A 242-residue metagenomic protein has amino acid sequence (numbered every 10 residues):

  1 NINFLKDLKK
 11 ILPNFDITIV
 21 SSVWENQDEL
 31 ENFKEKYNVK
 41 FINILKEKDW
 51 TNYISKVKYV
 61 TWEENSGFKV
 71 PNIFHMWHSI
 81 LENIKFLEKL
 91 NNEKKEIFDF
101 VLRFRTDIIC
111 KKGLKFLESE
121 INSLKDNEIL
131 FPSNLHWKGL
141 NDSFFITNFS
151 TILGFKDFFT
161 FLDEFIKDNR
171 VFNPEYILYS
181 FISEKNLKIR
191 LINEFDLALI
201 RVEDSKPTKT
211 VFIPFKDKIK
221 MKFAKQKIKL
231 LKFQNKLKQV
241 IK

Functional and structural regions predicted by a protein language model:
I2-F15: Short, acidic, metal-binding catalytic loop of nucleotide-sugar glycosyltransferases
L5, L30-K40, F116-I121, I177-S183: Short, aromatic/basic amphipathic alpha-helical patches
I17-I19: Hydrophobic targeting segments
S22-E93: Active-site-proximal specificity loops/subdomain of glycosyltransferases
V23-E25, L102-I108, L135, T151: Short, flexible loop/turn elements at secondary-structure junctions
I73-M76, I84, N91, K95 (+4 more regions): Catalytic core and acceptor-binding pocket of nucleotide-sugar-dependent glycosyltransferases
I80-L130: GT-A fold catalytic core of metal-dependent nucleotide-sugar glycosyltransferases, centered on the diacidic
I241-K242: Terminal low-complexity segments of carbohydrate-biosynthetic enzymes
